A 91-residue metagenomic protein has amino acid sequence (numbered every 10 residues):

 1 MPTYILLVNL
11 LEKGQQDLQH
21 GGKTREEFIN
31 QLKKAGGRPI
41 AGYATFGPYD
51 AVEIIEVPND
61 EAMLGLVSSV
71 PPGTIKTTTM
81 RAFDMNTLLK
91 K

Functional and structural regions predicted by a protein language model:
M1-K33, R38, T45-Y49, F83-K91: Short S/T/G/P-rich N-terminal loop/turn motif that feeds into the first structured element of a domain
I5-N9, Y43-V67: Short, well-ordered beta-strand segments in beta-rich or mixed alpha/beta enzyme and ligand-binding folds
K23-R25, V52, L66, P72: Residue-level signature of transmembrane alpha-helix interfaces in integral membrane proteins
P39-G42, T77-T79: Generic structural signal for residues in well-ordered beta-strands
V57-F83: An amphipathic, aromatic/His-enriched active-site/gating alpha helix that lines ligand/cofactor pockets
